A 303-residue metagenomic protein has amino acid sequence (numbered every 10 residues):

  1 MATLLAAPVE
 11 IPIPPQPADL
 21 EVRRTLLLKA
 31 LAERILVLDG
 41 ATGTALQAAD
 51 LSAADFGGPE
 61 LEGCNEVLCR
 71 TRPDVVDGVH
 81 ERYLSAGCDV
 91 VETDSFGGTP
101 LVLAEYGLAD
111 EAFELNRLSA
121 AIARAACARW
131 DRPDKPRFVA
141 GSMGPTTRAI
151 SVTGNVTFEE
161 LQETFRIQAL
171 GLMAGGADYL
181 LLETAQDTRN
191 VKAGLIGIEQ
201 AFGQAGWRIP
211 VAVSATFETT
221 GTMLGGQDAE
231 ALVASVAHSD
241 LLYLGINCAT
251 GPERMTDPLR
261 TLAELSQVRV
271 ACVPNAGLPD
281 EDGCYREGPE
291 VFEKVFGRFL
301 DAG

Functional and structural regions predicted by a protein language model:
M1-G303: Domain-level signal for soluble alpha/beta catalytic cores
